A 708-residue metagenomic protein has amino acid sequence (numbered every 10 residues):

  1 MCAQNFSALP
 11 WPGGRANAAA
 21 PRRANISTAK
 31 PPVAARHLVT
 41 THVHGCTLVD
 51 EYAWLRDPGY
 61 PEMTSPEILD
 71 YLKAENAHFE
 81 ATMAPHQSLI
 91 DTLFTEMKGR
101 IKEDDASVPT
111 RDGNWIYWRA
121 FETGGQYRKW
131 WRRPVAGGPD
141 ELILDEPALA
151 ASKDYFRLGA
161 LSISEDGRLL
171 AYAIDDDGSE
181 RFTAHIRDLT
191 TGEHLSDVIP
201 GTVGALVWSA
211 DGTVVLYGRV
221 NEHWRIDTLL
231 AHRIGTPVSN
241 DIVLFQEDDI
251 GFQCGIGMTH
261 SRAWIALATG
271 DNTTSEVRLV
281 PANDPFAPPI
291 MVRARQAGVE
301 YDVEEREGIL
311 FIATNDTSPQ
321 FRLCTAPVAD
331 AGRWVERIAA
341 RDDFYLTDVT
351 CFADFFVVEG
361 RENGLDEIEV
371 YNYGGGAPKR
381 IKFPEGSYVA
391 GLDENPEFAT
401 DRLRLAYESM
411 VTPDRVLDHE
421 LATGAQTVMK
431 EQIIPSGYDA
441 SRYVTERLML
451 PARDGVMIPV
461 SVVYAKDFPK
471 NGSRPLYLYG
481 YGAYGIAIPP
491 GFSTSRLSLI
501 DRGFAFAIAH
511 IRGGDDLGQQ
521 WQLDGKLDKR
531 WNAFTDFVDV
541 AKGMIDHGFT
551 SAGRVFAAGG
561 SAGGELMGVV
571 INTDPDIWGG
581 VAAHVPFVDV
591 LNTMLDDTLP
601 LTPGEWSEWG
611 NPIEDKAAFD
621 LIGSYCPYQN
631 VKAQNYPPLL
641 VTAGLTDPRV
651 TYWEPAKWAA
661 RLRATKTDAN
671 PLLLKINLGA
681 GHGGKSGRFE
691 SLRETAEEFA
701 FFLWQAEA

Functional and structural regions predicted by a protein language model:
M1-R402, E408-D414, D418-T423, S493 (+1 more regions): Beta-propeller folds
D57, F121, R128-R132, R181-T183 (+8 more regions): Short, solvent-exposed loop/turn and secondary-structure capping segments
R119, A313, E359, A406 (+4 more regions): Short hydrophobic segments within beta-strands
F121, N315, E408, Y479-G485 (+3 more regions): Glycine-rich His-Gly loop
A136-G138, D177-S179, T190-E193, S209 (+12 more regions): Secondary-structure transition/capping motifs at alpha-helix termini and the adjoining loop/turn into the next element
L144-L161, A173-E180, T190-L195, H419-A425 (+7 more regions): Cap/lid segment of the alpha/beta-hydrolase catalytic domain
Q253, R262, T274, G298-E300 (+21 more regions): Active-site lining segments that contact anionic ligands and/or coordinate catalytic metals
I508-A708: Active-site-proximal cap/loop segments of hydrolase catalytic domains
